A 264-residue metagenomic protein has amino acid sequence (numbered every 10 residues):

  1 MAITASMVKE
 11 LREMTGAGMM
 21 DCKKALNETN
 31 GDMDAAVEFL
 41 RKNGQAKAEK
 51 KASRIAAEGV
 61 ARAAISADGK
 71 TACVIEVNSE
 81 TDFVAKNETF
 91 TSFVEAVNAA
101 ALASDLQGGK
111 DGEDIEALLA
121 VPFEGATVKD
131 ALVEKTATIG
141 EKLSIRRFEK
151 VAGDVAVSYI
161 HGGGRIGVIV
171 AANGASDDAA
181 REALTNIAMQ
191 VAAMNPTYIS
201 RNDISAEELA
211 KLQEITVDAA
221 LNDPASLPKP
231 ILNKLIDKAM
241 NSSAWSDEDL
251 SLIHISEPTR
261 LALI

Functional and structural regions predicted by a protein language model:
A2-L252, S256, R260: N-terminal assembly/interaction segments in proteins that build large macromolecular machines
I264: ATP-hydrolysis module of ASCE/P-loop NTPase motor domains, specifically the Walker B Asp-Glu catalytic pair
